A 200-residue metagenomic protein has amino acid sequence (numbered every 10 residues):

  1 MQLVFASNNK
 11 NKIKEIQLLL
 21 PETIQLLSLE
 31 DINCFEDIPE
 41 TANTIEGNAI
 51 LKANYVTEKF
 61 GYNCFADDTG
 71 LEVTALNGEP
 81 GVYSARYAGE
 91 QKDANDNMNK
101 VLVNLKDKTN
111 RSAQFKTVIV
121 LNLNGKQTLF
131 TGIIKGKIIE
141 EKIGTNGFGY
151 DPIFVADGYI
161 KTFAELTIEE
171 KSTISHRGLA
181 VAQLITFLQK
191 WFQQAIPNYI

Functional and structural regions predicted by a protein language model:
Q2-V4, K10-I200: Anionic-ligand binding patches
